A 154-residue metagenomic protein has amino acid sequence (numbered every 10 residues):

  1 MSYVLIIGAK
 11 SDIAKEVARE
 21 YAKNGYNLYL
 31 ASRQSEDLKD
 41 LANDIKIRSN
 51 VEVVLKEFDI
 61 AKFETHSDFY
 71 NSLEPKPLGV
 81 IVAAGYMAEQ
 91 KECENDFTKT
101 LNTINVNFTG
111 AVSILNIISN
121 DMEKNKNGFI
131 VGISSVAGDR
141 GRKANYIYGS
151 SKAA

Functional and structural regions predicted by a protein language model:
K10-S11: Conserved glycine-rich cofactor-binding loop
Y26-D40: Conserved glycine-rich Rossmann-like NAD(P)H-binding loop of the short-chain dehydrogenase/reductase
I47-F63: Rossmann-fold cofactor-recognition segment
G85-L101, A144: Conserved mid-core segment of classical short-chain dehydrogenase/reductases
L115, S151: Active-site helix of classical SDR
S135: Residue(s) in the substrate-gating loop at a strand-loop-helix junction that position the organic substrate next
G141-G149: Active-site loop-to-helix junction immediately N-terminal to the catalytic Tyr of the SDR YXXXK motif in Rossmann-fold
